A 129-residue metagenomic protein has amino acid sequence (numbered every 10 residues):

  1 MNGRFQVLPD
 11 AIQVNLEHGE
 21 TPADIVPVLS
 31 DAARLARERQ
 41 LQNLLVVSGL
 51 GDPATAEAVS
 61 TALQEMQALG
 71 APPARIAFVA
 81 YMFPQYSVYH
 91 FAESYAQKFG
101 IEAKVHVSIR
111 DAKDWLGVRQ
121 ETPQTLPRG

Functional and structural regions predicted by a protein language model:
M1-G129: Amphipathic, Lys/Arg-enriched alpha-helical "gate/interface" segment within cytosolic domains that mediates
